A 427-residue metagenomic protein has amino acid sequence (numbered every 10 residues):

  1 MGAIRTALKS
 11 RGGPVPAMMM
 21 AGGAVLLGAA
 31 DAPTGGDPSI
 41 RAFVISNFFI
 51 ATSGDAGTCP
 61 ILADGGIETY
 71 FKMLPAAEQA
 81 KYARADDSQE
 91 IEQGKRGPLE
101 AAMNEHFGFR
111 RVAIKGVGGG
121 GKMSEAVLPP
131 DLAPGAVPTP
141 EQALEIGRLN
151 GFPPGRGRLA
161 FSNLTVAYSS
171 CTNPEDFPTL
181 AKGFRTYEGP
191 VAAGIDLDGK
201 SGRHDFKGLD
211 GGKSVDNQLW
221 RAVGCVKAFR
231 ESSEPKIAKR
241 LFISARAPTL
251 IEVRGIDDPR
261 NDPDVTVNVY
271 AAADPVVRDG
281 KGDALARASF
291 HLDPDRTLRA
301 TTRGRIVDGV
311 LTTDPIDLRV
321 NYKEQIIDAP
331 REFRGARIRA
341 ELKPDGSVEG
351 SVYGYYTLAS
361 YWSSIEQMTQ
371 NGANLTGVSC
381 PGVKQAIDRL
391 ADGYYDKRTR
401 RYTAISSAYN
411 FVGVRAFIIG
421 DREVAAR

Functional and structural regions predicted by a protein language model:
M1-S10: N-terminal secretory signal peptides that target proteins for export/translocation
L8, L26-L27: Leucine-biased recognition of intrinsically disordered, low-complexity hydrophobic segments
P16-V25: Bacterial N-terminal signal peptides
A29-D31: N-terminal Sec signal peptide cleavage junction
P33-R427: Extracytosolic secretory-pathway proteins
